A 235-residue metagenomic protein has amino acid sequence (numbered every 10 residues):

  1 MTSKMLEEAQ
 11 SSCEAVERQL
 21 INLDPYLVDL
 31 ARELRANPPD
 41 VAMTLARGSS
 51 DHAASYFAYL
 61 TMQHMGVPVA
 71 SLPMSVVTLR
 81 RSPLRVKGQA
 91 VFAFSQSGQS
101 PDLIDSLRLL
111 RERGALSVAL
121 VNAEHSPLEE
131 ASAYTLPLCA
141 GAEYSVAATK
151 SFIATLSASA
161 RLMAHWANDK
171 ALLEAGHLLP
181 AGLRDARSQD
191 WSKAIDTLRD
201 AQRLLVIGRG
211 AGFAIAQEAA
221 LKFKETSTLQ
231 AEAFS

Functional and structural regions predicted by a protein language model:
M1-M5: Membrane-proximal helical "anchor" segments flanking the first transmembrane region of inner-membrane enzymes
E7-D40, Y134-L138, A142-S235: Active-site phosphate/pyrophosphate-binding segments
R35-R184, R209: Glycine-rich phosphate-binding loops that contact phosphosugars or nucleotide phosphates
